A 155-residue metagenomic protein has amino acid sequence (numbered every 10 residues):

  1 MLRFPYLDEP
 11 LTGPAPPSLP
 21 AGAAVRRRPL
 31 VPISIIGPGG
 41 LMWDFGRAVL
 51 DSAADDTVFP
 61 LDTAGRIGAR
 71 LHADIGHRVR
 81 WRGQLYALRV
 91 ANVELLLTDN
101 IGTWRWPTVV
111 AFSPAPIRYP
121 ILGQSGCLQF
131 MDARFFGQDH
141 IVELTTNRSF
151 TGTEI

Functional and structural regions predicted by a protein language model:
M1-I155: Pepsin/retropepsin-fold aspartyl endopeptidases
